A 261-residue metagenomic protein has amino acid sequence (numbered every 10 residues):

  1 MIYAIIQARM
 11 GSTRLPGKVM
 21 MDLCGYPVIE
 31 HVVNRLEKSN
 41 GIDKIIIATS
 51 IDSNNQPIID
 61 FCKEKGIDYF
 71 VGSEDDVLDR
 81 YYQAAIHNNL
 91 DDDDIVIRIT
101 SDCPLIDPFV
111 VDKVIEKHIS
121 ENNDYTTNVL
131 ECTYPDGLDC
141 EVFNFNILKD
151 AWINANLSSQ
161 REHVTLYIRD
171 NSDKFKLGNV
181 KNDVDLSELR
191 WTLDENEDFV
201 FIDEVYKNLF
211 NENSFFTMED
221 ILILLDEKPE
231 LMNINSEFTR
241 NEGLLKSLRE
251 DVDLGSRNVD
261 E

Functional and structural regions predicted by a protein language model:
M1-L15: N-terminal nucleotide-binding beta1-loop-alpha1 segment
V28-I45, I58-D60, E64-K65: A short, N-terminal amphipathic alpha-helix
I51-I119: Short phosphate-binding loop-to-helix
L105-L189, E204, D220-E261: Conserved core of the sugar-phosphate nucleotidyltransferase
E195: Short, conserved phosphate/pyrophosphate- and ester-handling motifs at nucleotide-, phospho-/glycolipid
V200-N208: Short active-site loop/helix that positions an aromatic residue
